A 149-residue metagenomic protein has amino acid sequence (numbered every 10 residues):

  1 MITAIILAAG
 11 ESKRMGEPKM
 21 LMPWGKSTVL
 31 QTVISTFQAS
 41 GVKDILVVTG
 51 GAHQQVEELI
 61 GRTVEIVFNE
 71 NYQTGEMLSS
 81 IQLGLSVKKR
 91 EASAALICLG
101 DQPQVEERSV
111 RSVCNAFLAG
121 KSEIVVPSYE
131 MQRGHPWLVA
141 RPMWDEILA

Functional and structural regions predicted by a protein language model:
M1-R133: Nucleotide and nucleotide-moiety/phosphate-recognizing core
Y129-A149: Catalytic-core segments of class I nucleotidyltransferases/pyrophosphorylases that form NMP-activated intermediates
